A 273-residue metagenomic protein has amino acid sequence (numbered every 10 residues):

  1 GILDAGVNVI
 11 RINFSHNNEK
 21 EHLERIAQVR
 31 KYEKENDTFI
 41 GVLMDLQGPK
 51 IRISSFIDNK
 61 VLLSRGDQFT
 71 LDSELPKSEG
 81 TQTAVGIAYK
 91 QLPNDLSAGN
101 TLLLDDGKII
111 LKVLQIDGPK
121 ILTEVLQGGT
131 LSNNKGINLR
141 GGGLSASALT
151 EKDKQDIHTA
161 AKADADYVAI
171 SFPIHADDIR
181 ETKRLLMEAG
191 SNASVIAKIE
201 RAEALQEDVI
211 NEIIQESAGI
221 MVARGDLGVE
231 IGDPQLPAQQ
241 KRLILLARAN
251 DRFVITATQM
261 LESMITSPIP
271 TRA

Functional and structural regions predicted by a protein language model:
G1-A273: Non-catalytic helical/linker scaffolds that mediate oligomerization, partner binding, and domain coupling around large
